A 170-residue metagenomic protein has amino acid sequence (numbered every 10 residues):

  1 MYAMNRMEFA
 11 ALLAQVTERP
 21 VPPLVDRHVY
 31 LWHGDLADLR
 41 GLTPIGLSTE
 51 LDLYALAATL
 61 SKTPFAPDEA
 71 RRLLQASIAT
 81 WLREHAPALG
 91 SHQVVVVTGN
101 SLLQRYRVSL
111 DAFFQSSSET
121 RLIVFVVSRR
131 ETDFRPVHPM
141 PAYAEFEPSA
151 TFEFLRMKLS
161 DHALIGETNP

Functional and structural regions predicted by a protein language model:
M1-T49, V108-L110: Glycine-rich P-loop/Walker A and Walker A-like loops and their local beta1-loop-alpha1 context in P-loop NTPases
P22-P23, A86-G90, Q115-T120: Conserved catalytic network of the ASCE P-loop NTPase/AAA+ motor domain
D26-L31, H92-V96, L122-V124: Residue-level preference for the first positions of well-ordered beta-strands
L31-L36, V97-L102, V126-R129: Structural motif
L42-P64: Conserved catalytic segments around the Walker B and adjacent sensor/switch elements of P-loop NTPase domains
L60-E84: Short glycine-rich substrate-engagement loop in P-loop NTPases that contacts/grips substrate
A86-R107: Conserved P-loop NTPase "ATPase switch" module shared by AAA+ and STAND
L103-P170: Replace "adjacent to P-loop NTPase cores in ATP/GTP-dependent enzymes" with "adjacent to NTP-binding cores
